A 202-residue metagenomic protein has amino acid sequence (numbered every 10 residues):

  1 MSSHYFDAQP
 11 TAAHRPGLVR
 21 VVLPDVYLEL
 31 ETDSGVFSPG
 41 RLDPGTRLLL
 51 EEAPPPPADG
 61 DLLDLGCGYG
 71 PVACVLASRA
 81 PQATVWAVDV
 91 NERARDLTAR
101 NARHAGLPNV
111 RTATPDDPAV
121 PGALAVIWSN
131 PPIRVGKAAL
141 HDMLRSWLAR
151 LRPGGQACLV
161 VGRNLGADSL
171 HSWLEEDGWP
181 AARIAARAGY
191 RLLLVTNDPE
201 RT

Functional and structural regions predicted by a protein language model:
M1-P24, G35, P39: N-terminal auxiliary segments of SAM/dcSAM-dependent transferases
S3-R15, G166-T202: Class I S-adenosyl-L-methionine
E31, R111-A113, A182-I184: General small-molecule cofactor/ligand-binding pocket signal
P44-P121, V126-S129: Conserved SAM/SAH cofactor-binding pocket of Class I
V126-A138: Glycine-rich phosphate-binding "P-loop"
I133-V135, G162-A167: Short "lid" loop at the C-terminus of a central beta-strand within the Rossmann-like core of SAM-dependent
H141-P153: A short glycine-rich, Lys/Arg-flanked "PGG" loop and its adjoining helix->strand segment in the class I
G154-V161: Conserved beta-strand signature within the Rossmann-like core of class I S-adenosyl-L-methionine
